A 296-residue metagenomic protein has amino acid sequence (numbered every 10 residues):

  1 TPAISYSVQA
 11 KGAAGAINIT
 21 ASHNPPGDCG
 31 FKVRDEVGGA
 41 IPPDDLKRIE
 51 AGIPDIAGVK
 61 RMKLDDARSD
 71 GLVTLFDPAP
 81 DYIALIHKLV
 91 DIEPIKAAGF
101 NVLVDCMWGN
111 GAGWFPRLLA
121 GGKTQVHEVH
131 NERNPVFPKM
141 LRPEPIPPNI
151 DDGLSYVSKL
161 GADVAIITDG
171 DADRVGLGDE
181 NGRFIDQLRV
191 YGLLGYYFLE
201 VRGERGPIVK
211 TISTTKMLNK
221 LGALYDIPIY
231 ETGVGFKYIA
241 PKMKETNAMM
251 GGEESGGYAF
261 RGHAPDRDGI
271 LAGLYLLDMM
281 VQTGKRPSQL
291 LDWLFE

Functional and structural regions predicted by a protein language model:
T1-A14, L89, I146-D163, M243-N247: Conserved phosphate-binding catalytic cores of ATP/NTP-utilizing and phosphoryl-transfer enzymes
T1-G39: Ferredoxin-reductase
T1-I4, R133-F137, V234-P241: Short acidic loop-to-helix transition motifs that present clustered carboxylates
I4, I17, H23, I86-H87 (+8 more regions): Buried hydrophobic positions in well-ordered alpha/beta secondary-structure cores of metabolic enzymes
N18-I19, V104, E128-H130, I167-T168 (+5 more regions): General beta-strand structural signal in soluble alpha/beta enzymes
P26-G27, D35-P42, A51, I56-A57 (+1 more regions): Replace "Mg2+/Mn2+-dependent" with "divalent metal-dependent
C29-L160: Gly/Ser/Thr-enriched, mixed-charge loops and adjacent short helices that form phosphate/oxyanion-binding elements
A162-V164, E204-E296: Phosphate-binding and adjacent anionic-ligand microenvironments
